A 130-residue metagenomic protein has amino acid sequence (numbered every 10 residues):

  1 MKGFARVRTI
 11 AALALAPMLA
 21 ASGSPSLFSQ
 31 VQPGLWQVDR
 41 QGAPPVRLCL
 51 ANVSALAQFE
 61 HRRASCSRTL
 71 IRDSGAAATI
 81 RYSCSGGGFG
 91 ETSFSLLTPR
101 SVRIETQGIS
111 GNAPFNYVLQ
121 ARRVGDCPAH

Functional and structural regions predicted by a protein language model:
K2-L13: Bacterial N-terminal signal peptides that target proteins for export
A11-G23: Hydrophobic h-region of N-terminal signal peptides that target proteins for export in Gram-negative bacteria
S22-L35, R72, G125-H130: N-terminal helix-cap/turn-to-beta initiation motif at the start of protein domains
V31-P45: Tryptophan-anchored aromatic micro-motifs
W36-D39, A78-S85, F94, I104-S110: Short beta-strand segments that buttress and anchor functional surface loops
P44-P99: Central antiparallel beta-sheet cores of small beta-barrel/beta-sandwich binding domains
G87-T92, R103, P114-V118: Short, surface-exposed coil-to-beta transition loops
G111-H130: Edge beta-strand at a domain terminus
